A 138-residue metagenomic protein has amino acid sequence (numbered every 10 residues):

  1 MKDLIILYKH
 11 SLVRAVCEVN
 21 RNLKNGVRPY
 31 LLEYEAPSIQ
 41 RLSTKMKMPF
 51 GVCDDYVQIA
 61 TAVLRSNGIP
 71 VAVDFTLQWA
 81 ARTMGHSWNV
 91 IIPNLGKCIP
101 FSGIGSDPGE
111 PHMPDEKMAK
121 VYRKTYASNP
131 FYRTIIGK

Functional and structural regions predicted by a protein language model:
M1-K2: Mature extracellular/secreted ectodomains of secretory-pathway proteins
I6-N22, G26, L32-S43, P49 (+1 more regions): Hydrophobic/aromatic-rich core segments of domains that either
